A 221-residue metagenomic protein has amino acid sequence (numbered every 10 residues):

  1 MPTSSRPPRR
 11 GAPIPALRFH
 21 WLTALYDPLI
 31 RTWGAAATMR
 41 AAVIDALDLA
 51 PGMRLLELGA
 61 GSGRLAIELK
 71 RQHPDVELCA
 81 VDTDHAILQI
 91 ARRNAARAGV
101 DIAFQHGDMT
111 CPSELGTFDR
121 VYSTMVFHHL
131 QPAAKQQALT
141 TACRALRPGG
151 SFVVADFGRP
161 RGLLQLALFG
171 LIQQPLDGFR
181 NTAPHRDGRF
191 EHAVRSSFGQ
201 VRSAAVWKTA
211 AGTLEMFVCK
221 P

Functional and structural regions predicted by a protein language model:
P2-D48: Conserved class I S-adenosyl-L-methionine
R10-P13, A155-A211, E215: C-terminal alpha-helical "lid/dimerization" subdomain adjacent to the S-adenosyl-L-methionine
S62-H73: Conserved SAM-binding loop of SAM-dependent methyltransferases across substrates and taxa, primarily the Class I
D84-A86: Conserved SAM/SAH-binding beta-strand->alpha-helix loop
A91-R92: Conserved SAM-binding loop
A98-T110: Conserved SAM-binding strand-loop segment of SAM-dependent methyltransferases
S113-V121: A short acidic, Gly/Pro-enriched loop at the edge of an enzyme's catalytic core that lines a small-molecule cofactor
Q136-P148: A short glycine-rich, Lys/Arg-flanked "PGG" loop and its adjoining helix->strand segment in the class I
